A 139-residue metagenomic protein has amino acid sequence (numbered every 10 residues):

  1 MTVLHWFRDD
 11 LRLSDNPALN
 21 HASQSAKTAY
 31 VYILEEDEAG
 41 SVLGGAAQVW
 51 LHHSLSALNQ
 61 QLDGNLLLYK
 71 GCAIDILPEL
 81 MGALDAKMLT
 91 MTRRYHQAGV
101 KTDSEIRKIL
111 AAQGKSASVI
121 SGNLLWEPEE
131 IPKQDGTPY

Functional and structural regions predicted by a protein language model:
M1-Y139: Trp/Phe/Arg-rich N-terminal binding region typifying the photolyase-homology
